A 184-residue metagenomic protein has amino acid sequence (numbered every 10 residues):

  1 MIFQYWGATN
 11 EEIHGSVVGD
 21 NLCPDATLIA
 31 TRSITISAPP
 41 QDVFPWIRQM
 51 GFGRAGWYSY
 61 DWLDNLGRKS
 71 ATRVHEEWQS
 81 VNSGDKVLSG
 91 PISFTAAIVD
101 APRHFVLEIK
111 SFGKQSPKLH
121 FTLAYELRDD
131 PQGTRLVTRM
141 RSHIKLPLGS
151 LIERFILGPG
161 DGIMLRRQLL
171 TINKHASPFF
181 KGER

Functional and structural regions predicted by a protein language model:
M1-W78, P178-R184: Hydrophobic ligand-binding cavity/cleft-lining segments
I13, F112-R167, I172-K174, E183: Beta-strand/loop substructures that line and gate deep hydrophobic ligand-binding cavities in soluble
C23-D25, G84-V87, Q115-P117: Short Gly/Pro-enriched turn/cap motifs at secondary-structure boundaries
I29-T31, G90-I92, K118-A124: Short, surface-exposed coil-to-beta transition loops
S37-Q41, A97-R103, E126-R135, K174-K181: A short, structured loop/turn motif at beta-sheet edges
E77-W78, S83, V99-E108: Short, hydrophobic/aromatic-rich segments at coil-to-beta transitions
K86-L88, A96-V99: Short, conserved, surface-exposed binding loops centered on an aromatic residue
